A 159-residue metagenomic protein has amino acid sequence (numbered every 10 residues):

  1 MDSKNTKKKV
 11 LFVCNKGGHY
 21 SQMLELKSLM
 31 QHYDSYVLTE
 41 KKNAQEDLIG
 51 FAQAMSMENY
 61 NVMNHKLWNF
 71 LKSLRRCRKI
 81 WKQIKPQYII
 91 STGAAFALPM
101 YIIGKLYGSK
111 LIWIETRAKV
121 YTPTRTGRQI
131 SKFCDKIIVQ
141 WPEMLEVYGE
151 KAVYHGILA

Functional and structural regions predicted by a protein language model:
M1-K42: N-terminal subdomain of nucleotide-sugar transferases
C14-N15, D34-F70, E143, Y154-H155: Conserved nucleotide-sugar phosphate-binding/catalytic loop shared by glycosyltransferases and other
K16-H19, K41-K42, A94-F96, R117-Y121 (+1 more regions): Short beta->alpha connector loops
Q53, Y88, D135-K136: Well-ordered beta-strand positions
N64-Q87: An amphipathic, basic-hydrophobic alpha-helix
P86-Y107: An aromatic- and histidine-rich active-site surface loop
S109-A159: Active-site-proximal region of nucleotide-activated glycan assembly enzymes, centered on histidine/acidic-rich loops
